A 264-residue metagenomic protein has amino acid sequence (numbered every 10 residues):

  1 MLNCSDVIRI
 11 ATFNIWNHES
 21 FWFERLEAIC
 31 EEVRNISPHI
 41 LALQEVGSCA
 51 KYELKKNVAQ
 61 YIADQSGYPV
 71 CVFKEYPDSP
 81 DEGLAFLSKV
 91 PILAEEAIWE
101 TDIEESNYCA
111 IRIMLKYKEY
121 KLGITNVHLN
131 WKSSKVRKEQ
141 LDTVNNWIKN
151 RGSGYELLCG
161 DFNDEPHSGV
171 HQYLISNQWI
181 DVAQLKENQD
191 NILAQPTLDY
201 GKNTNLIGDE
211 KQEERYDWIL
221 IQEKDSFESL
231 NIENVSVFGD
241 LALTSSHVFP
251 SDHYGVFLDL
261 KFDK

Functional and structural regions predicted by a protein language model:
M1-T12, D225, A242: Acidic, histidine-bearing metal-coordination/catalytic regions of metal-dependent phosphoesterases
L2-C4, N35, D64, D78-S79 (+5 more regions): Extracellular/periplasmic catalytic domains that process cell-envelope and extracellular macromolecules
D6-R9, D81-G83, N107-I111, Y120 (+4 more regions): Residues that flank catalytic or metal-binding motifs in active/ligand-binding sites
R9-I15, I29-K55, L87, I113 (+5 more regions): Active-site beta-strand/loop signature of hydrolases that rely on acidic residues for catalysis
H18-S20, S48-L54, S79-D81, K132-K135 (+3 more regions): Active-site environment of divalent metal-dependent phosphoester hydrolases
F21-A28, L54, V58, E105-N107 (+4 more regions): Soluble or luminal CAZymes and related metallo-dependent hydrolases
W22, I40, Q44-G123, L129 (+3 more regions): Structured beta-strand-rich core segments of catalytic domains in phosphoester-bond hydrolases
K149-E156, D164-K264: Metal-dependent phosphoester-hydrolase catalytic domains
